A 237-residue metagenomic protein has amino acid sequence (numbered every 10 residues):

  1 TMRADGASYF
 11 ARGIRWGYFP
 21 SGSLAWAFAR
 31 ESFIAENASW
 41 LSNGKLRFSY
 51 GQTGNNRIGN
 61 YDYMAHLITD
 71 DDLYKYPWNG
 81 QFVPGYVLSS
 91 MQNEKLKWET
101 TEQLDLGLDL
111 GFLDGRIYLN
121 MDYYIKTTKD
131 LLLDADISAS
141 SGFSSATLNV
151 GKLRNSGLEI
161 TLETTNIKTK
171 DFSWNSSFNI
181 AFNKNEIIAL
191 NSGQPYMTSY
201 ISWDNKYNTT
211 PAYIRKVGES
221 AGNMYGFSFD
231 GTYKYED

Functional and structural regions predicted by a protein language model:
T1-E219: Extracellular/periplasmic, surface-exposed regions of secreted and cell-surface proteins
W174, G222, T232-K234: Calcium-binding acidic motifs and repeat modules
V217-N223, S228: Extended ligand-binding clefts on enzyme/binding-domain cores
F227-D237: Short, intrinsically disordered, charge-balanced linker/junction segments flanking boundaries in proteins
